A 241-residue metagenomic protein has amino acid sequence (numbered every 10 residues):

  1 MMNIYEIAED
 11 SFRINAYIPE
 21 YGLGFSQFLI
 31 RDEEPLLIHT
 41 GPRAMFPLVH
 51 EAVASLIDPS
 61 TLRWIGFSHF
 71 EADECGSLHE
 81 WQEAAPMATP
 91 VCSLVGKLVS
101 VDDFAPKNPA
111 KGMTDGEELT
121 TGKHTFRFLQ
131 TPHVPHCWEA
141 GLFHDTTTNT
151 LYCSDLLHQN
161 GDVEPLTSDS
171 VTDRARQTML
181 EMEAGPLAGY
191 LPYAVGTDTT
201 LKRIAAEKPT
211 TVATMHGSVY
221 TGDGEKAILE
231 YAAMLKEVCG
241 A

Functional and structural regions predicted by a protein language model:
M2-V53, L142-C153: Conserved beta-strand hairpin/beta-sheet module of binuclear metal-dependent hydrolase folds, prominently
E6-E9, C92-A140, P192, G196-T200 (+1 more regions): Metallo-beta-lactamase
R13-P19, G41-R43, F67-H69, R127-H133 (+1 more regions): Short, flexible loop segments at the rims of nucleotide/cofactor-binding pockets, characterized by
I38-T40, L62-F70, P90-L94, L151-D155 (+2 more regions): Active-site neighborhood of phospho(di)ester-bond hydrolases with catalytic His/Asp-centered motifs
P42-R43, A72, H158, V219: Short, glycine/acidic-enriched loop or turn micro-motifs at the edges of active sites
M45-V91: Active-site metal-binding motif and surrounding structural segment of the metallo-beta-lactamase
P86-A88, T221-A241: Short acidic, glycine/proline-enriched helix-loop-strand junctions
P132-T214, S218-D223, A233-L235: Metallo-beta-lactamase
